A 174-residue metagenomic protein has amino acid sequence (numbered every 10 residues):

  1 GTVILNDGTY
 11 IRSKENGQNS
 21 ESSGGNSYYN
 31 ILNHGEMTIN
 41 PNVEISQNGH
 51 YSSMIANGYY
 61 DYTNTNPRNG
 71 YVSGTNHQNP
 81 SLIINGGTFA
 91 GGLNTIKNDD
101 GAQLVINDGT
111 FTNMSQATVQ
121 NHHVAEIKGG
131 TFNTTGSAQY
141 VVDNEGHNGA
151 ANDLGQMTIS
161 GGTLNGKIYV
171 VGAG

Functional and structural regions predicted by a protein language model:
G1-G92, K97-Q116, Q120-G136, D143-G166 (+1 more regions): Surface-exposed loop/turn motifs in large extracellular/passenger domains
